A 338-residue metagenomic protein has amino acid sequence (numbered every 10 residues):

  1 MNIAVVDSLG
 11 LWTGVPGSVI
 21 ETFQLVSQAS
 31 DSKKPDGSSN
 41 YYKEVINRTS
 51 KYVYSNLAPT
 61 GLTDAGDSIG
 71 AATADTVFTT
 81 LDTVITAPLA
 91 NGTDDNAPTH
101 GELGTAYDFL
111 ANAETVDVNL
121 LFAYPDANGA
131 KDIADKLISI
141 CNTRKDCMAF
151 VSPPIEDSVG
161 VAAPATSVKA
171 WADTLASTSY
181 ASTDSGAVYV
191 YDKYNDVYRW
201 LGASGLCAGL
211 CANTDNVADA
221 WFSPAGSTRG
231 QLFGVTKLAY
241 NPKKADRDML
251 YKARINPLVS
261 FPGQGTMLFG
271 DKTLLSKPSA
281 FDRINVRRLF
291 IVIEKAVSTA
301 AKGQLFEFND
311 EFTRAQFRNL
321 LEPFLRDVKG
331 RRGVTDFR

Functional and structural regions predicted by a protein language model:
N2, V6-W12, S30-R338: Structured, hydrophobic secondary-structure cores that serve as assembly/anchoring elements
W12-V15, I20: Surface-exposed loop/edge segments in extracytoplasmic proteins
I20-D31: Extended active-site and interfacial segments that coordinate phosphate-rich ligands in large catalytic machineries
